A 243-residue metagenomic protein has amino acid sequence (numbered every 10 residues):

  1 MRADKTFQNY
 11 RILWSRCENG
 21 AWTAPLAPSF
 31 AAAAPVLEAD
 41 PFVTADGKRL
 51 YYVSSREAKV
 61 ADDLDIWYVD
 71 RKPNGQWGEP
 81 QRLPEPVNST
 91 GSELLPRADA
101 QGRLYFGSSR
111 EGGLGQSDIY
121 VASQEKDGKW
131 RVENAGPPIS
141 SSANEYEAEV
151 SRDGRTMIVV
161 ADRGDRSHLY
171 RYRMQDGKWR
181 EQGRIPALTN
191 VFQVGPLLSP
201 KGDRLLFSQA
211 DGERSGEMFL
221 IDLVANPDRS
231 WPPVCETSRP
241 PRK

Functional and structural regions predicted by a protein language model:
M1-K243: Short, conserved micro-motifs composed of acidic
